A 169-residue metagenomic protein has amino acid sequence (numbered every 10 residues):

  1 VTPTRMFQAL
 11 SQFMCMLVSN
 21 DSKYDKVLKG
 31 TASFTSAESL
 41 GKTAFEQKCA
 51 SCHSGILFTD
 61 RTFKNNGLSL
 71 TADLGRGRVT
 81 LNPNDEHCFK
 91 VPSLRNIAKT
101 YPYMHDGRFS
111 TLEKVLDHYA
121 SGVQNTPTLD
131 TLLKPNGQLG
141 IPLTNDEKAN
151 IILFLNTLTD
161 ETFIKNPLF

Functional and structural regions predicted by a protein language model:
V1-F169: Periplasmic c-type cytochrome electron-transfer domains
